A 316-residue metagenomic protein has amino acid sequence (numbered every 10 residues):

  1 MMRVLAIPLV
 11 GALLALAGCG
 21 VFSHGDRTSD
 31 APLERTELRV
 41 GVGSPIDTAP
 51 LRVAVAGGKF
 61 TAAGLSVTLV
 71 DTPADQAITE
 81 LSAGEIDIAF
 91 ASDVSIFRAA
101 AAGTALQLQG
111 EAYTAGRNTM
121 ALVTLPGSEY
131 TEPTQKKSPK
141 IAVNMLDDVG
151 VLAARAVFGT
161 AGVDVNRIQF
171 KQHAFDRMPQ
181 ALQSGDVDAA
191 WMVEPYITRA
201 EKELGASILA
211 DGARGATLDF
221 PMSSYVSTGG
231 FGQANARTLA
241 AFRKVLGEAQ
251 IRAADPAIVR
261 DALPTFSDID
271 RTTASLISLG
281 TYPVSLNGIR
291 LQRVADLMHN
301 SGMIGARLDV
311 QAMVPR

Functional and structural regions predicted by a protein language model:
M1-P8: Bacterial N-terminal signal peptides that target proteins for export
A15-G18: C-terminal motif of bacterial Sec signal peptides marking the signal peptidase cleavage site
F22-A161, Q172, D188, I208-D211 (+1 more regions): Short, glycine-/small- and polar/acidic-enriched structural segments that line small-molecule recognition paths
P45, D71-T72, F90, N144 (+6 more regions): Soluble non-cytosolic domains of exported or imported proteins
G58, G64, E85, F90-D93 (+8 more regions): Sec/Tat-exported extracytoplasmic proteins
V94, F170-K171, F175-D261: Pocket-lining segment of extracytoplasmic ligand-binding domains
Q233-M303: Secondary-structure end/capping motifs
M298-R316: Conserved C-terminal helix/tail region of periplasmic/extracytoplasmic solute-binding proteins
